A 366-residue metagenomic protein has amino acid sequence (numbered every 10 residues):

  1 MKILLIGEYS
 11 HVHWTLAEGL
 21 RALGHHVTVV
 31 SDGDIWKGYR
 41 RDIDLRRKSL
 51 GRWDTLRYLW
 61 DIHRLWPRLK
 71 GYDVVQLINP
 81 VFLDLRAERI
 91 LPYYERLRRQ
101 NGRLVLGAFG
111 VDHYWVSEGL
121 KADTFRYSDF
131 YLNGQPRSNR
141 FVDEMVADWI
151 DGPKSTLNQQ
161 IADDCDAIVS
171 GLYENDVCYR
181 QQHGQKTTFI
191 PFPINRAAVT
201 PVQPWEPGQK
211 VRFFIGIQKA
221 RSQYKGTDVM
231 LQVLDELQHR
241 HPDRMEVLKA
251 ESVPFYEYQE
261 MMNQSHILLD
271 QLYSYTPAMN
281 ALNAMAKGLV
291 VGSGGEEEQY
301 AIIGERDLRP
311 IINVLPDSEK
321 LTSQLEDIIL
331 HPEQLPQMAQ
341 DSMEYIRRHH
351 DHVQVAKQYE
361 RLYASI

Functional and structural regions predicted by a protein language model:
Y39-R41, L45-R46, L106-I150, A220 (+2 more regions): Acceptor-binding helix/loop patch of EC 2.4 sugar-transfer enzymes, predominantly nucleotide-sugar-dependent
H63, L69-K70, Y93-R99, D129-I168: Membrane-proximal helix-turn-helix segments that form the acceptor-binding/catalytic region of lipid-linked
W115-V116, V146-T187, Q232: A short, active-site helix/loop in glycosyltransferases that binds the activated sugar's phosphate group
T188-K225, L231: Conserved donor-binding/catalytic core segment of Leloir-type glycosyltransferases
N263-T276, L289: Acidic donor-binding loop of glycosyltransferase active sites
V290-E297: Short hydrophobic beta-strand element within catalytic cores of glycosyltransferases and related nucleotide-activated
Y300-L325: Change "using UDP/GDP/dTDP sugars" to "using nucleotide sugars
E333-Y363: A charged, aromatic-enriched C-terminal amphipathic alpha-helix characteristic of glycosyltransferases across folds
